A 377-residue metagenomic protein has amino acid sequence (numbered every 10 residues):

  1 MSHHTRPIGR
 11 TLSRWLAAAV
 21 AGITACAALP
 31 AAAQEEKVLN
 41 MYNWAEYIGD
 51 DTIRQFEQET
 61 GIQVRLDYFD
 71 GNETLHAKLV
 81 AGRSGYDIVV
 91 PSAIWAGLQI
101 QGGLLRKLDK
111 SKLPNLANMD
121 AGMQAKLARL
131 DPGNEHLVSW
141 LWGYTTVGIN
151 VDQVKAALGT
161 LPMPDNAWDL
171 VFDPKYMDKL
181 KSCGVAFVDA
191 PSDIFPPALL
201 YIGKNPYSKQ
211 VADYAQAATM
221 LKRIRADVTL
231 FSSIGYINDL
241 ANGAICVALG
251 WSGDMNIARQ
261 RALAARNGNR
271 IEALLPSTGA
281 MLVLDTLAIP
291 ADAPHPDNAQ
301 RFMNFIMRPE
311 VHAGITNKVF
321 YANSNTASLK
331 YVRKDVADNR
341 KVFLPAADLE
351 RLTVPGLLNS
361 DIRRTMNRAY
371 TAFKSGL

Functional and structural regions predicted by a protein language model:
Q34-Q99: Early extracytoplasmic/lumenal segment of secretory-pathway proteins
V90-S92, A96-D227, S232-A241: Extracytoplasmic ligand-binding site segments that recognize negatively charged/polar headgroups
W95-L98, V247-G268: A ligand-binding cleft/hinge motif common to bilobed small-molecule-binding domains
R106-A117, A265-M281, P290-A293: Short beta-strand->loop
G148-Q153, L200-G203, V283-H295, G314: A bilobed periplasmic-binding-protein/Venus flytrap-type ligand-binding module shared by bacterial periplasmic
Y214-R223, T229, N267-A288: Periplasmic-binding protein-like
N238, A346-L377: Conserved C-terminal helix/tail region of periplasmic/extracytoplasmic solute-binding proteins
P290-R351: Mature extracytoplasmic/periplasmic domains
